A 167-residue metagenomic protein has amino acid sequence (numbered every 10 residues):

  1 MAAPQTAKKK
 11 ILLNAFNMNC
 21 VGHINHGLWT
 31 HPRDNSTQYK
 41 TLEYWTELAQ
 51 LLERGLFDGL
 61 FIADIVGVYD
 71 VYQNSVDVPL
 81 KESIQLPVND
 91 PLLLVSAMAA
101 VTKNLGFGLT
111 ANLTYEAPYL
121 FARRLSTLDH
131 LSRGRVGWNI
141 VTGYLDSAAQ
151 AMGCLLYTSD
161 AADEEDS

Functional and structural regions predicted by a protein language model:
M1-V101: N-terminal beta1-alpha1-beta2 module of alpha/beta enzyme domains
L13-A15, L60-I62, F107-L109, V136-I140: Hydrophobic faces of well-ordered beta-strands that scaffold small-molecule active sites in alpha/beta enzyme cores
V21-G27, T142-L155: Flexible glycine/acidic-rich beta-alpha junction loops that bind and position SAM and/or redox cofactors in anaerobic
K40-Y44, D90, L113-R123: Short, glycine/acidic-rich beta->alpha junctions
N74-V78, R123-L125, M152-C154: Short low-complexity, flexible loop/linker segments enriched in glycine and/or proline with clustered acidic
V101-N104, S132: Glycine-enriched alpha-helix->loop->beta-strand junction motifs that scaffold or abut catalytic
Y115-A151: Hydrophobic or amphipathic alpha-helical targeting/insertion segments
Y157-S167: Single conserved hydrophobic/aromatic residue that forms the stacking wall/gate of nucleotide- or nucleobase-binding
